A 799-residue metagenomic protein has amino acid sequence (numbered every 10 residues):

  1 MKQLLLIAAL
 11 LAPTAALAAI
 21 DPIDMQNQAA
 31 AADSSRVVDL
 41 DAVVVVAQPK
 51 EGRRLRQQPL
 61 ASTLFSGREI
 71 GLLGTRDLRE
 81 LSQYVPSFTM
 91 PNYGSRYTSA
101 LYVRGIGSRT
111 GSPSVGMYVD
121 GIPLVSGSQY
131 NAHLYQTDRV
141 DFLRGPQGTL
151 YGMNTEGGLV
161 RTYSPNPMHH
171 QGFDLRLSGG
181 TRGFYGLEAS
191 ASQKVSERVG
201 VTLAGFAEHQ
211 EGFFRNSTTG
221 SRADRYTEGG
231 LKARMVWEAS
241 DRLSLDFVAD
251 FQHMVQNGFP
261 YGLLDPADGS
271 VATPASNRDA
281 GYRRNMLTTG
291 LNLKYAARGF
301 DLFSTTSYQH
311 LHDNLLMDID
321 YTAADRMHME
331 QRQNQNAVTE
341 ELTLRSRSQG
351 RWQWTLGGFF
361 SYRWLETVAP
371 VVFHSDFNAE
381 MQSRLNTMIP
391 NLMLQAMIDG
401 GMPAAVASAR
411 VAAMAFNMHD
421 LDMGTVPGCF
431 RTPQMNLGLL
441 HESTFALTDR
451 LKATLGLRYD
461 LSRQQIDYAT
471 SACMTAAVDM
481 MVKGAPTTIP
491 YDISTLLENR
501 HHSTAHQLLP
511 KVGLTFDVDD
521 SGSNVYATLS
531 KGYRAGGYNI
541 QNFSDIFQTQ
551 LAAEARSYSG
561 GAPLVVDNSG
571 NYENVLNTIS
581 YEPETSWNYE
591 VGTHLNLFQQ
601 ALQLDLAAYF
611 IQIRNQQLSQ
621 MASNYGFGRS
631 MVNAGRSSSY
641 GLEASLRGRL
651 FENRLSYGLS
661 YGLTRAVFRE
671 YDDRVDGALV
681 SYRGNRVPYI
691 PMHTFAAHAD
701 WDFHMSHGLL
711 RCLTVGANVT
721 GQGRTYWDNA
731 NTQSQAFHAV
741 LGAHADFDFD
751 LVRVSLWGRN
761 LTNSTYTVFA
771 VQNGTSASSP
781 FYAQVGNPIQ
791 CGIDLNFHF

Functional and structural regions predicted by a protein language model:
I23-M25, A31, V37-L73, S99-A100 (+2 more regions): N-terminal periplasmic "start-of-domain" segments of outer-membrane beta-barrel proteins
S62, R79-I122: Extracytoplasmic beta-strand/coil segments of soluble accessory domains associated with Gram-negative outer-membrane
S99, P113, S126, Y135-D138 (+8 more regions): Outer-membrane beta-barrel translocator/receptor signature
M168-H170, S178, S190-R278, L311-R326 (+5 more regions): Periplasmic-side early beta-strands and strand-to-turn transitions of outer-membrane beta-barrels
R215-R222, F259-A275, D318-M327, P370-C429 (+5 more regions): Solvent-exposed loop segments that connect transmembrane elements
N292-M317, N524-T528, Q541, F547-V632 (+3 more regions): Membrane-embedded beta-barrel scaffold of Gram-negative outer-membrane proteins
R345, T355, S361, D449-A453 (+4 more regions): Gram-negative outer-membrane beta-barrel transporters
L365, S375-N378, Y533, F651-S656 (+2 more regions): C-terminal beta-signal and adjacent terminal beta-strands/loops of Gram-negative outer-membrane beta-barrel proteins
